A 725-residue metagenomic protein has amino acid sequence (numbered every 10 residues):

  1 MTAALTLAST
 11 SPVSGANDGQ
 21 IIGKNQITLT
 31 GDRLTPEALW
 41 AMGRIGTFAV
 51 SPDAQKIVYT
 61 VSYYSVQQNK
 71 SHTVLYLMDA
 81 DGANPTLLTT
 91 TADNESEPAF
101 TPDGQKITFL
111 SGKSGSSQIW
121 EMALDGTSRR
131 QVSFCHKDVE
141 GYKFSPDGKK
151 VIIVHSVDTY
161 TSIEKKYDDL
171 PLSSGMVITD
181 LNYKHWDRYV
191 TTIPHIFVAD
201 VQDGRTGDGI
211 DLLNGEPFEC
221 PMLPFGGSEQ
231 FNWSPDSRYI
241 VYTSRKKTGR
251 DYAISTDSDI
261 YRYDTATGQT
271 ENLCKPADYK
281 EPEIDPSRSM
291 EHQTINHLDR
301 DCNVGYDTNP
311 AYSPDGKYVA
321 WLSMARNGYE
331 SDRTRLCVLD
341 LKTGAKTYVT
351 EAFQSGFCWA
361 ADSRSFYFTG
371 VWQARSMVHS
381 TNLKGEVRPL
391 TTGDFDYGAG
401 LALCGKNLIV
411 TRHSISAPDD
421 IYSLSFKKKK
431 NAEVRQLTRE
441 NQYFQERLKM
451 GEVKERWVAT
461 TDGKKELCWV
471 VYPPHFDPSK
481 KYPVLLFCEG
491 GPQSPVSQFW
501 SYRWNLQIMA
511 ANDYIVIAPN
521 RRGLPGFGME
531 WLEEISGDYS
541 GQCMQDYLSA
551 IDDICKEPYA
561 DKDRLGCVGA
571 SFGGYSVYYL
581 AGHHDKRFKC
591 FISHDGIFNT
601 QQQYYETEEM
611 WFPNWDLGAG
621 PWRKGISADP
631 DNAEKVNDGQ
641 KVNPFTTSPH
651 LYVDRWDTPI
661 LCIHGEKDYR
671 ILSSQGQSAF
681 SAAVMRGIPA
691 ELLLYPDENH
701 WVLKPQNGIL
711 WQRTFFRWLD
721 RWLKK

Functional and structural regions predicted by a protein language model:
N17-G23, H72-T73, S156-G215, T243-Y261 (+4 more regions): Predominantly five- to eight-bladed beta-propeller fold
E37-T73: Beta-strand-rich domains and repeat architectures in extracellular enzymes and scaffolds, especially beta-propellers
M42-I57, A92-L110, H136-V151, Y183-I196 (+12 more regions): Conserved beta-propeller blade repeats
Y63-Q67, K113-S116, D158-T161, K247-R250 (+3 more regions): Short glycine/acidic-enriched loop and turn motifs that connect beta-strands
Y64, N505, A510-A511, A518-K725: Active-site-proximal cap/loop segments of hydrolase catalytic domains
D79-A83, A123-T127, V201-R205, D264-G268 (+3 more regions): Short loop/turn segments that connect beta-strands within beta-propeller blades
Q105-E164: Hydrophobic or amphipathic alpha-helical targeting/insertion segments
T248, N431-A432, E440-D563, A570-S571 (+1 more regions): Cap/lid segment of the alpha/beta-hydrolase catalytic domain
